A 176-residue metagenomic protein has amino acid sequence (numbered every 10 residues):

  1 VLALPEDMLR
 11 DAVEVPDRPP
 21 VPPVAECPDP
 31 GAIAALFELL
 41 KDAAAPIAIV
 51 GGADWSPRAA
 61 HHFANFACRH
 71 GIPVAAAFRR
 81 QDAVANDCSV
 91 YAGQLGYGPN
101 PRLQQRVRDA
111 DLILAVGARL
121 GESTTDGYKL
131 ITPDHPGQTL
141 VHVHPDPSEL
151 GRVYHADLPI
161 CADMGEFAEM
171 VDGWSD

Functional and structural regions predicted by a protein language model:
V1-D42, D176: Conformationally flexible catalytic loops at phosphate/diphosphate-handling active centers
L2-P5, I49-G51, A115-R119, H144: Short beta-strand segments
A12-V15, A59-A60, D87, V153: Short, well-ordered secondary-structure micro-motifs
D17-P19, A60-G71, Y128-P133, L158-P159: Short, solvent-exposed amphipathic alpha-helical segments in soluble enzyme and RNA/protein-processing domains
P28, A35-I113: Anionic-ligand anchoring segments at beta-strand to alpha-helix junctions in alpha/beta enzyme folds, i.e., glycine
R80-D176: Glycine-rich, acidic loop regions that bind phosphate or pyrophosphate groups
